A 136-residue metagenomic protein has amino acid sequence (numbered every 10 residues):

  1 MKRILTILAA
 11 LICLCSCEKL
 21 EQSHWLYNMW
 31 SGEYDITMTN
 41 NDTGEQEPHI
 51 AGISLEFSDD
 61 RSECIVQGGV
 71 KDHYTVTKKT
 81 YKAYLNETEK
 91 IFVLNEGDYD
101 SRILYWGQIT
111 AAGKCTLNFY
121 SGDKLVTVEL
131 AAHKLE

Functional and structural regions predicted by a protein language model:
K2-I7: Sec-dependent signal peptide recognition, specifically the positively charged N-region followed immediately by
C13-S16: C-terminal motif of bacterial Sec signal peptides marking the signal peptidase cleavage site
E18-L20: Bacterial signal peptide processing site
Q22-H49, L85: Tryptophan-anchored aromatic micro-motifs
G44-E87: N-terminal glycine/threonine-rich, aromatic-flanked beta-hairpin/loop signature
H73-L85, T116-E136: Edge beta-strand at a domain terminus
E87-Q108: An anionic, turn-rich surface loop/hairpin at beta-sheet edges that serves as a generic interaction/coordination patch
Y105-S121: Low-complexity, intrinsically disordered Gly/Pro/Thr-rich segments
